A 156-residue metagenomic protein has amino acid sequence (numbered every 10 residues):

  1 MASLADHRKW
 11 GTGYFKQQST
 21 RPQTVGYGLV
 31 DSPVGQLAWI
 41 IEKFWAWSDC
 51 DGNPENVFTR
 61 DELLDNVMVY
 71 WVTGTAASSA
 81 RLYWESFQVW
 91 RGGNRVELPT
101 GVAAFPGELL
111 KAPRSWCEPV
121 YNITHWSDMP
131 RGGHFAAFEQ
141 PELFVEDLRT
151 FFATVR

Functional and structural regions predicted by a protein language model:
M1-V25: A catalytic-pocket lid/entrance helix-loop region that shapes and gates access to the active site across common
Q18-R156: C-terminal subdomain of alpha/beta-hydrolase-fold enzymes, centered on the catalytic histidine and its supporting
